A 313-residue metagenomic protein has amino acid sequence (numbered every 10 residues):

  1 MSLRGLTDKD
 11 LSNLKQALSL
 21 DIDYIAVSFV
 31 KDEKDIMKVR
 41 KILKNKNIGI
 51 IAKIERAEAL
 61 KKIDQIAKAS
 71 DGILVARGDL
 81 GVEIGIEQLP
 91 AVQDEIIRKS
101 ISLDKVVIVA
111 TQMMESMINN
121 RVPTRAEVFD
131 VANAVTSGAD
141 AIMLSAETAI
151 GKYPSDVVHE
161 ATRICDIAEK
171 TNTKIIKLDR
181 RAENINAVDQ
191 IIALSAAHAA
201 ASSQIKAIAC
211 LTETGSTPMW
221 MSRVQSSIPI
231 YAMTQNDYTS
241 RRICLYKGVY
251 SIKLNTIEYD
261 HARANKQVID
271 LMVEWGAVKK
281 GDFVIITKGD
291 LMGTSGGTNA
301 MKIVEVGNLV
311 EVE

Functional and structural regions predicted by a protein language model:
M1-E313: Non-catalytic helical/linker scaffolds that mediate oligomerization, partner binding, and domain coupling around large
